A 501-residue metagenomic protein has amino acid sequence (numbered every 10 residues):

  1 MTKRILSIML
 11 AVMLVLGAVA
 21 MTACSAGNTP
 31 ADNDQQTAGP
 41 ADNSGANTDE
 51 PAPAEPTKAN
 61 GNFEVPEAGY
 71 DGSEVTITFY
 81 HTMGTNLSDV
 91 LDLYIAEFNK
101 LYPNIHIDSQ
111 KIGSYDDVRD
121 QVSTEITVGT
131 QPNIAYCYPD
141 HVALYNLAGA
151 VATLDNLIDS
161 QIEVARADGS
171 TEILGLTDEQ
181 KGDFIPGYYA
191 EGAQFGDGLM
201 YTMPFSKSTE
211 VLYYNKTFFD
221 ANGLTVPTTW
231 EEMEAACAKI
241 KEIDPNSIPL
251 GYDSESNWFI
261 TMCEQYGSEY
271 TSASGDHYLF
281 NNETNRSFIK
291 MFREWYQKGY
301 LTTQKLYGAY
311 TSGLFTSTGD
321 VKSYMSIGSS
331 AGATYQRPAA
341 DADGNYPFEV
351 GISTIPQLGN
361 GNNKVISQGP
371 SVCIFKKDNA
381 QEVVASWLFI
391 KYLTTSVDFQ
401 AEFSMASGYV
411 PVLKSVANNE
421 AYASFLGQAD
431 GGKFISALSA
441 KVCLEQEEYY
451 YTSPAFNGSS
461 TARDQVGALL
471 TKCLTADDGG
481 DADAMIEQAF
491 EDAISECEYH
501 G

Functional and structural regions predicted by a protein language model:
M1-T76, K100, E491-G501: Short, low-complexity disordered leader/linker segments with a strong preference for bacterial N-terminal type II
D42-N47, A52-T57, D220, D430-G432 (+1 more regions): Conserved C-terminal helix/tail region of periplasmic/extracytoplasmic solute-binding proteins
E50-G69, D140-T209, E349-P356: Hinge/lid segment of periplasmic solute-binding proteins
P66-A68, G84-H106: Short, polar/charged alpha-helical segment
S73-G84, I105-Q110, I134: Short, well-ordered beta-strand elements
E97-D183, T217, A221-T225, T316-M325 (+1 more regions): Extracytoplasmic "Venus flytrap"/periplasmic binding protein-like
K100, H106, V128, G198 (+4 more regions): Extracytoplasmic/periplasmic substrate-recognition and gating elements
A236-K239, D276-L306, I355: Glycine-centered hinge/linker elements that transmit conformational signals in sensory and ligand-binding systems
